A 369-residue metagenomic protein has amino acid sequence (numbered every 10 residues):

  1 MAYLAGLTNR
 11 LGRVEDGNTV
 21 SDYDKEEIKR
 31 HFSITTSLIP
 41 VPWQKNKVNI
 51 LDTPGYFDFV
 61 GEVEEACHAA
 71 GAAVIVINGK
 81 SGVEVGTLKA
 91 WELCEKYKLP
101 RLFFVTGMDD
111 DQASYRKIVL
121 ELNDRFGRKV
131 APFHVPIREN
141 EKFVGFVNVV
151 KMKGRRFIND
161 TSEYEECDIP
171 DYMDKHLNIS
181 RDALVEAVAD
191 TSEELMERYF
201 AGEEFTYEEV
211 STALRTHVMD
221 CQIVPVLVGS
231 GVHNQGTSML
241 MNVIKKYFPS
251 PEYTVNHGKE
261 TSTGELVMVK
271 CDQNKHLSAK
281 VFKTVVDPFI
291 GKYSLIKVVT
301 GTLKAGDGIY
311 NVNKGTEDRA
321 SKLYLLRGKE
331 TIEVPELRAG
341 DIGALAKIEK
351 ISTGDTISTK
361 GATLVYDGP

Functional and structural regions predicted by a protein language model:
M1-P369: Structural and coupling elements of P-loop NTPases
